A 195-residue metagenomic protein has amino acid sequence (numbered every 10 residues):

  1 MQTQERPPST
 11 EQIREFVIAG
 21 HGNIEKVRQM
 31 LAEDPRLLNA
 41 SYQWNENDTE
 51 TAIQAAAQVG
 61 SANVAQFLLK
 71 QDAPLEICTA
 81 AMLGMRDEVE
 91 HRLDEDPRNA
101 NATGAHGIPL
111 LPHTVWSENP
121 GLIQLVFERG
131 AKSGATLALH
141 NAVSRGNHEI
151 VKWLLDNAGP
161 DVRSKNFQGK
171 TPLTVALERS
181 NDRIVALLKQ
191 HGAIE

Functional and structural regions predicted by a protein language model:
R6-I18, N39-A55, P74-A81, A102-H113 (+2 more regions): Ankyrin-repeat boundary/"N-cap" motif
G22-N23, G60, G84, E118 (+2 more regions): Ankyrin-repeat intra-repeat helix-capping/turn positions
E25-K26, R36, E95-R98, G104-I108 (+7 more regions): Alpha-helical protein-protein interaction modules
K26, N63-V64, E88, G121-L122 (+2 more regions): Conserved ankyrin/ankyrin-like repeat signature
L31-L37, Q66-A73, L93-N99, Q124-K132 (+2 more regions): Ankyrin repeat domain, specifically the short helix-to-loop turn at the C-terminus of the second helix of each repeat
I53-G60, A65, L69, K165-E195: Leucine-rich solenoid repeat scaffolds
Q66-R86: A generic tandem-repeat structural signature
T136-R179: Ankyrin-repeat and related helical/solenoid repeat scaffolds used for protein-protein interactions
